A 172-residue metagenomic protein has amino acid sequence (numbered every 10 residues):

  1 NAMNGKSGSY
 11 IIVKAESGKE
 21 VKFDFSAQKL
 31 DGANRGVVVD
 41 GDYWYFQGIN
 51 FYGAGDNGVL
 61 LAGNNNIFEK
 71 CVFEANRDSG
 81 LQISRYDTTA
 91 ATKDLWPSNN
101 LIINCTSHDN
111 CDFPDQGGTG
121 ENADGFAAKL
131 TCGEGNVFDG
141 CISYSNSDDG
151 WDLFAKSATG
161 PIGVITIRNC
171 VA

Functional and structural regions predicted by a protein language model:
N1, I103-H108, W151, C170: Short, well-ordered amphipathic alpha-helices
N1-D24, V39-W44, E69: Beta-solenoid repeat scaffold
I11, F25-V37, G53-L60, A75-P97 (+2 more regions): Extracellular beta-strand/beta-solenoid scaffold signature
V13, W44-F46, N66-E69, P97 (+3 more regions): All-beta strand scaffolds that present successive hydrophobic residues in beta-strands
S17, N50, V72-E74, T106 (+3 more regions): A structural signal for beta-strand register positions
F154-K156, T166-V171: Aromatic-anchored, glycine/proline-accented short structural segments that stabilize local strand-turns or short
